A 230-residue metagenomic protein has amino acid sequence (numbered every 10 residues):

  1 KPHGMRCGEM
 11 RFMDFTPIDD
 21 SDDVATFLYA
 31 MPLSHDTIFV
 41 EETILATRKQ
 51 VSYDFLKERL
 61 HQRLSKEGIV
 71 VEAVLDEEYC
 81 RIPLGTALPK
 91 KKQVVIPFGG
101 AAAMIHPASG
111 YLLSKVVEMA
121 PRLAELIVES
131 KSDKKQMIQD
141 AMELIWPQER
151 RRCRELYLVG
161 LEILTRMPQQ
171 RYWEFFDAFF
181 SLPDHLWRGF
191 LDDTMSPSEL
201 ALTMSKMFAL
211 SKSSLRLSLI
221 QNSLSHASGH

Functional and structural regions predicted by a protein language model:
K1-P17, R81-P83: Central beta-strand plus flanking loop segment that forms part of the substrate or channel wall within the catalytic
P2-M5, H61-Q62, V70-V74, L126-K131 (+1 more regions): Short C-terminal domain-edge/linker segments immediately following a structured domain
I18-V24, I44-L123: FAD/FMN-dependent oxidoreductases across multiple families
A25-Y29: Short glycine-rich loop/turn motifs
M31-S34: A short, hydrophobic, proline-anchored segment that marks a local hinge/packing element in signaling and regulatory
T37-I38: Hydrophobic residues embedded in beta-strands of well-ordered beta-sheets
E41: A basic- and aromatic-enriched beta-loop-alpha substructure that forms the phosphate/nucleotide- and DNA/RNA-contacting
V117, P121-H230: Long, low-complexity C-terminal extensions of enzymes
